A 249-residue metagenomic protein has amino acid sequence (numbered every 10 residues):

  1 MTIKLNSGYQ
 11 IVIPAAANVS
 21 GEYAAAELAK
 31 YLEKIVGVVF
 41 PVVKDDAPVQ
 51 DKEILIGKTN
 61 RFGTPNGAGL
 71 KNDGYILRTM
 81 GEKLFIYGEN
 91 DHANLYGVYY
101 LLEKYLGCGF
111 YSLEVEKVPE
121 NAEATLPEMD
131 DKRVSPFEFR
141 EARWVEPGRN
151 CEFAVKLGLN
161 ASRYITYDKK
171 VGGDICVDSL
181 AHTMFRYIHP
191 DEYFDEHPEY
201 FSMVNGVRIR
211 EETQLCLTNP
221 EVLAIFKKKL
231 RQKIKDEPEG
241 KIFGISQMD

Functional and structural regions predicted by a protein language model:
M1, K44-D45, K132: Short, flexible, glycine/charge-rich loop motifs used to bind or transfer phosphoryl groups or to couple energy/partner
M1-Y9: Immediate post-signal peptide segment of exported/extracytoplasmic ligand-binding proteins
S7-G8, V19-S20, A24-E27, Y31-I35 (+2 more regions): Feature activates predominantly on carbohydrate-active enzymes
Q10, V19, E53-L55: A composition-driven signal for long, intrinsically disordered, charge-rich low-complexity tracts
P14, G57, I245-M248: Generic beta-strand/beta-sheet core signal
V38: Short glycine/serine/threonine/alanine-rich loop segments
P41-A68, W144: Short, well-ordered secondary-structure micro-motifs within conserved domains or adaptor modules
